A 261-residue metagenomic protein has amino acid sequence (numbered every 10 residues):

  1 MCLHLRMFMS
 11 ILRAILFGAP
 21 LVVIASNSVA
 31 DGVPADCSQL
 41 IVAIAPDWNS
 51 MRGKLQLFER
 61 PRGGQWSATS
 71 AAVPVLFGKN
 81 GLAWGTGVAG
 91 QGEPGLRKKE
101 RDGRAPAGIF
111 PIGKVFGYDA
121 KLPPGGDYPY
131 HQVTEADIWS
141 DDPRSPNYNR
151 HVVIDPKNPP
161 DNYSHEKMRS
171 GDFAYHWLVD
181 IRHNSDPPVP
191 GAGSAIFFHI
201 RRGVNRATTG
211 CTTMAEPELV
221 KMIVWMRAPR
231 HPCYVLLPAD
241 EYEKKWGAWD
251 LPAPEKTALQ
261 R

Functional and structural regions predicted by a protein language model:
M1-S10: N-terminal secretory signal peptides that target proteins for export/translocation
M9, A25-N27, R144: Intrinsically disordered, low-complexity segments enriched in Ser/Pro/Gly/Ala and basic residues
I11-I24: Bacterial N-terminal signal peptides
V29-T208, P217-R261: Cell wall/extracellular polymer interaction/catalysis modules
C211: Short cysteine clusters
M214: A conserved hydrophobic position in a structured secondary element of the catalytic/binding core that shapes
